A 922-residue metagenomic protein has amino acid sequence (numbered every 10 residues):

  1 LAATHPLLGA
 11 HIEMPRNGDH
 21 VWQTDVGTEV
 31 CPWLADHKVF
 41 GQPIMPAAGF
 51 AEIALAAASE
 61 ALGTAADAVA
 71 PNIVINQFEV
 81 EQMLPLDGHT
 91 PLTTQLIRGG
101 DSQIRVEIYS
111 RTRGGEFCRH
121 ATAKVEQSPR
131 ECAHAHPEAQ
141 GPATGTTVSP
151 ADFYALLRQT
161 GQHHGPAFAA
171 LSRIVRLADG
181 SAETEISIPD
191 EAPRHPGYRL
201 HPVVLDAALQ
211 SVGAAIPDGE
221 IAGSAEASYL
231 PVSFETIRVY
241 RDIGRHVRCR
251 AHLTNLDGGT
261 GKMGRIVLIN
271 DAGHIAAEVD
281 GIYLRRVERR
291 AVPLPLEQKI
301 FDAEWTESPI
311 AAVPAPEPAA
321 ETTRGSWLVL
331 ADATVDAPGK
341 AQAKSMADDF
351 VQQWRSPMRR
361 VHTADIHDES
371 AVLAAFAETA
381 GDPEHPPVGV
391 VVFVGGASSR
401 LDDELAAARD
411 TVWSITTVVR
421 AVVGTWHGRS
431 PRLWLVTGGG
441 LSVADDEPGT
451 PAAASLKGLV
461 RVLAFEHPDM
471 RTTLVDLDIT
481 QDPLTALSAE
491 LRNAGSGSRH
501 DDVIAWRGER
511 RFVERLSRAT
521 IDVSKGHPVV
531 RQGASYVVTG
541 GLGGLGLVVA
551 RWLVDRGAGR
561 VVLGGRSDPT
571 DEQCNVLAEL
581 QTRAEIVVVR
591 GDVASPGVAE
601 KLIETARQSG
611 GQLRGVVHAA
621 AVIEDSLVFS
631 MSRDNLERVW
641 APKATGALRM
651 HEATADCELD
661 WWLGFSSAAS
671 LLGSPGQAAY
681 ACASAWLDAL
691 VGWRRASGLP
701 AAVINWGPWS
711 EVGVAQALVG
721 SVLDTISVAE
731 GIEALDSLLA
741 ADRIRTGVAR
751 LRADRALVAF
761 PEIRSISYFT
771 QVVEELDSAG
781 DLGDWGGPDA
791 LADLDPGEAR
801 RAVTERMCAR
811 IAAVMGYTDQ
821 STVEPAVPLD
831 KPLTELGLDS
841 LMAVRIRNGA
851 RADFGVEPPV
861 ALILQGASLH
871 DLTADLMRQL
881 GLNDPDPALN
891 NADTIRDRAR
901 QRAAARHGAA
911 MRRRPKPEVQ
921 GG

Functional and structural regions predicted by a protein language model:
L1-N17, Y283-E297, L463, D469-G541 (+10 more regions): Hydrophobic, Gly/Ser/Ala-rich alpha-helical and linker tracts in large acyl-processing enzymes of secondary/lipid
L1-P314, D336-D349, Q353, P357-M358 (+4 more regions): Acyl-thioester-processing domains in fatty-acid/polyketide/NRPS systems
A35-K38, A68-I73, S674, A792 (+3 more regions): Phosphopantetheine carrier-protein modules
Q42-A56, T450, A454-V462, G544-V548 (+5 more regions): Phosphopantetheine-attachment site and its flanking helix in carrier
A151, A169, A311-L433, Q481-S666 (+5 more regions): NAD(P)H/NAD(P)+-dependent Rossmann-fold oxidoreductase cores
K262-I269, I275-A277, L459-V460, A464-L474 (+2 more regions): Phosphopantetheinylated carrier protein domains
E404-L405, D446, G676-Q677: Conserved catalytic loop/helix region of short-chain dehydrogenase/reductase
L441-D445, S670-L672: Conserved catalytic-site region of short-chain dehydrogenase/reductase
